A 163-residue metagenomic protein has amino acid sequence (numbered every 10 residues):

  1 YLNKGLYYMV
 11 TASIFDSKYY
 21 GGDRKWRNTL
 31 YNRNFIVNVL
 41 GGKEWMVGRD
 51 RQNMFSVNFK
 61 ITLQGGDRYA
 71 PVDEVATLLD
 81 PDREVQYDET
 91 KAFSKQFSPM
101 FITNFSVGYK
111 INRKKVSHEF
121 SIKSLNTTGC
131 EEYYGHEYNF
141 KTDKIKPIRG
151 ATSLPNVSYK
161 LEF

Functional and structural regions predicted by a protein language model:
Y1-G65: Gram-negative outer-membrane beta-barrel transporters
L2, T29-F35, F93-I102, R149-S153: Short sequence motifs at beta-strands and strand-loop junctions characteristic of Gram-negative outer-membrane
A12-G22, P81-E89, Y134-F140: Flexible, solvent-exposed coil segments and beta strand-coil junctions, predominantly the extracellular/periplasmic
Y20-T29, T90-S94, T142-P147: Extracellular loop and loop/strand-boundary signature of outer-membrane beta-barrel proteins
I36-N38, N104, E119: Extracellular structured ligand-interaction cores
V39-G41, V57, F105-V107, V157-Y159: Membrane-embedded beta-strands of outer-membrane beta-barrel proteins, especially the hydrophobic/small aromatic
E44-V47, G108-N112: Short beta-turn/strand-loop junction motif enriched in small, turn-promoting residues
T62-R83, S98-I102, Y109-F163: C-terminal beta-signal and adjacent terminal beta-strands/loops of Gram-negative outer-membrane beta-barrel proteins
